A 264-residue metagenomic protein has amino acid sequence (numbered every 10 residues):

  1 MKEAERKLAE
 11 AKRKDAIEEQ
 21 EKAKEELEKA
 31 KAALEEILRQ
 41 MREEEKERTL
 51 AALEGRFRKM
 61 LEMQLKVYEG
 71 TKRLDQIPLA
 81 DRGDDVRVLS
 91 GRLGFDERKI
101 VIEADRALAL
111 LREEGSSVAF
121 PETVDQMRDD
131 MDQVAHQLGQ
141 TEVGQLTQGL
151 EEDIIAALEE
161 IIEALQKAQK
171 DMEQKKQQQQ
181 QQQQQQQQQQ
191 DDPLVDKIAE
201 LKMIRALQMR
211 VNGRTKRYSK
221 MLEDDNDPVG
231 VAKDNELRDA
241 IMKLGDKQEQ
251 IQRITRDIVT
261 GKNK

Functional and structural regions predicted by a protein language model:
M1-K264: Mature extracytoplasmic or organellar-lumen-exposed domains after removal of signal/transit peptides
